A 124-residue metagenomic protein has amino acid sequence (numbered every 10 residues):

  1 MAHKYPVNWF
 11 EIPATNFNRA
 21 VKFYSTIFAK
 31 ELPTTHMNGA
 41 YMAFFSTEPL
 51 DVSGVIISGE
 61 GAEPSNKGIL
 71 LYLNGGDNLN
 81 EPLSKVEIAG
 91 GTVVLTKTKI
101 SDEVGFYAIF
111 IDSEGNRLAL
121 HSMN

Functional and structural regions predicted by a protein language model:
A2, E11-D51: Core segments of cupin and vicinal oxygen chelate
V7-T15, G61-E87, F106-I111: Vicinal oxygen chelate
F10, S101, L120-N124: Short beta->alpha transition motifs characteristic of CBS
A20-Y24, V86, G115: Conserved active-site tyrosine of GNAT-family acetyltransferases
M37-Y41, S101-F106: Short acidic/glycine-enriched loop/turn segments that link adjacent beta-strands
M42, S53, Y107-I109: Short hydrophobic/aromatic beta-strand element in the GNAT-like acyltransferase core that lines or flanks the acyl-donor
F45-P49, F110-S113, M123: Active-site beta-strand termini and strand-to-loop segments that position acidic
